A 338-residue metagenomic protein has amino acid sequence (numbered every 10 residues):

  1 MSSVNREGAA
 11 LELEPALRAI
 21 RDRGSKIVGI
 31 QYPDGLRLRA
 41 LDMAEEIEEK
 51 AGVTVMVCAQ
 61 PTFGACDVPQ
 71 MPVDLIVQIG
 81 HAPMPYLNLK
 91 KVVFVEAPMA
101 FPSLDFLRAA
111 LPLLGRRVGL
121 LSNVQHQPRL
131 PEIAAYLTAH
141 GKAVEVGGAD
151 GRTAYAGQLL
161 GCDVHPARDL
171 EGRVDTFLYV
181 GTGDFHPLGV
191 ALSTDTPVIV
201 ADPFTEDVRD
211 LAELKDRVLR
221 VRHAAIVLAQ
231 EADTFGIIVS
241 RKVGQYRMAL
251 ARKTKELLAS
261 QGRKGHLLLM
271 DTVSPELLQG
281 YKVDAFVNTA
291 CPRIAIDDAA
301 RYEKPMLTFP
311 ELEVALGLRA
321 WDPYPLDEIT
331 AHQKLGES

Functional and structural regions predicted by a protein language model:
S2-E14, I20-D216, R220-V221: The feature marks the mature, well-folded catalytic cores of soluble enzymes
Y32-E46, C66, E132, K242-K255 (+4 more regions): Cofactor-cradling patches in redox/metallo enzymes
V57-A59, G148, L269-D271, T308-P310: Short loop/edge segments at beta-strand edges and connector loops that shape dinucleotide/nucleotide cofactor-binding
H81-M84, T182-F185, K242-V243, C291-I294 (+1 more regions): Short glycine-rich anion-binding loops that position phosphate/pyrophosphate groups of nucleotides and phosphorylated
L89-E96, D195-P197, V283-F286, R301-T308: Active-site regions of enzymes building and remodeling cell-envelope glycoconjugates
I133, F185-G265, T272-G280: Redox- and metal-dependent alpha/beta enzyme cores, enriched for Fe-S-associated oxidoreductases and cofactor-handling
F204-V208, E213-D216, P292-S338: Peripheral docking tails and interdomain loops at the edges of cofactor- or intermediate-handling domains
